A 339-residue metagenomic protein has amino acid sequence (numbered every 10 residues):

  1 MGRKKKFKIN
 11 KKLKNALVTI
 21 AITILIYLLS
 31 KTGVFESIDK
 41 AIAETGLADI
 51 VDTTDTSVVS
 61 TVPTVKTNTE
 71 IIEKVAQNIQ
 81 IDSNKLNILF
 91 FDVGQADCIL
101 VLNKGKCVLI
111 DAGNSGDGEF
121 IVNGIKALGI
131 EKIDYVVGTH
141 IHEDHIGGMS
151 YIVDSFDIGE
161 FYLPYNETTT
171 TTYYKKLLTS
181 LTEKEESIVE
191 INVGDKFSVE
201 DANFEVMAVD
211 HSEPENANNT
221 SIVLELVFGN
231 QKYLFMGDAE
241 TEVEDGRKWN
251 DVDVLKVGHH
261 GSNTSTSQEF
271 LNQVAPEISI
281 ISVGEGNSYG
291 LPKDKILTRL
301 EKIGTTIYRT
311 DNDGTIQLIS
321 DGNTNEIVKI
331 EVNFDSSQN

Functional and structural regions predicted by a protein language model:
G2-N339: Non-globular, low-confidence helical/coil segments that flank catalytic cores
